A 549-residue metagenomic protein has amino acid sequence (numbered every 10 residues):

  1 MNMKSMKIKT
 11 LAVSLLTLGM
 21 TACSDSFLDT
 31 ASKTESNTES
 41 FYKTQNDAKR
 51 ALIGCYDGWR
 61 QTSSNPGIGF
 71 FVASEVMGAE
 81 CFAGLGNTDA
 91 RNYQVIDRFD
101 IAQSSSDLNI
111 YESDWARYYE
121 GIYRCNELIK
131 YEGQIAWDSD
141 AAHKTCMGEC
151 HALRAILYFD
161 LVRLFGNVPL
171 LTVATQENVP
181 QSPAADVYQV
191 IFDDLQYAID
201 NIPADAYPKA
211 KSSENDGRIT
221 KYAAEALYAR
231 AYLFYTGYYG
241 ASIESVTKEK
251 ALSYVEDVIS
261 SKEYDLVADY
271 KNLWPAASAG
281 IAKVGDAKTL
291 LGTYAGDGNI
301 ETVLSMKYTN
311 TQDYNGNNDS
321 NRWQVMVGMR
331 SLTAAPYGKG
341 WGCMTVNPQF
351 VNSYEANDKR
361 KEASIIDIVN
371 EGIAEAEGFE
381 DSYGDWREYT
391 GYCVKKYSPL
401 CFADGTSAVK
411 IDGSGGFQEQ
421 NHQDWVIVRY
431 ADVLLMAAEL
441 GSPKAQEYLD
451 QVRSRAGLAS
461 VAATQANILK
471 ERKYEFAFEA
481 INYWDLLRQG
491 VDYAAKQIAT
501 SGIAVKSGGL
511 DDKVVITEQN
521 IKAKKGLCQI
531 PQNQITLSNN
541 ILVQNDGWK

Functional and structural regions predicted by a protein language model:
M1-T21: Sec-dependent bacterial lipoprotein signal peptides
A22-S24, Y118-Y119, V190-F192, N215-D216 (+4 more regions): Long, intrinsically disordered, low-complexity segments
S24-R91, Q196-Y197, R218-D381: An aromatic- and glycine-enriched ligand-binding surface/loop that stacks and positions planar moieties
T44-S63, T88-F165, E177-Q189, L195-A210 (+4 more regions): Conserved, well-structured interaction surfaces
A90-A102, D107, Q349-V428: Flexible, polar/acidic helix-loop-strand segments at domain edges
V162-L164, P169, A206, F234-I243 (+1 more regions): Short coil/turn linking the two alpha-helices of tandem helical-hairpin repeats
